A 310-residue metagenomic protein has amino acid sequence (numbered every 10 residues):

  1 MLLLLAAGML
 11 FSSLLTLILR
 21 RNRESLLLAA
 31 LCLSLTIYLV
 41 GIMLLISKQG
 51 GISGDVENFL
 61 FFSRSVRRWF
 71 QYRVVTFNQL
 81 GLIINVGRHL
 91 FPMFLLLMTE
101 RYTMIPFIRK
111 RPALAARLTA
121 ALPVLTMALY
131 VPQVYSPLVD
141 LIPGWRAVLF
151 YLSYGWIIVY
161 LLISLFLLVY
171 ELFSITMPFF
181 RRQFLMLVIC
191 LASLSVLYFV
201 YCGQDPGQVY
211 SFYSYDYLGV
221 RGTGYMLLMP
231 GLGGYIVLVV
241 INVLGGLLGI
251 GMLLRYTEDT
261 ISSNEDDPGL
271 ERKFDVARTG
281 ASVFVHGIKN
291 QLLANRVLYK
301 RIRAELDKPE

Functional and structural regions predicted by a protein language model:
M1-F11: Hydrophobic transmembrane alpha-helical segments in integral membrane proteins
M1-L2, S34, I84-R88: Alpha-helical transmembrane segments of multi-pass integral membrane proteins
S13-L27, L44-L254: Juxtamembrane segments at transmembrane-helix boundaries in multi-pass signal-transduction membrane proteins
C32-G50: A generic, lipid-embedded transmembrane alpha helix
I42, R88, L270-K273: Alpha-helical transmembrane segments of multi-pass membrane transport proteins
Q49, A294-P309: Conserved C-terminal segment of the DHp
D259-G287, A294: Conserved HAMP-HisKA connector
